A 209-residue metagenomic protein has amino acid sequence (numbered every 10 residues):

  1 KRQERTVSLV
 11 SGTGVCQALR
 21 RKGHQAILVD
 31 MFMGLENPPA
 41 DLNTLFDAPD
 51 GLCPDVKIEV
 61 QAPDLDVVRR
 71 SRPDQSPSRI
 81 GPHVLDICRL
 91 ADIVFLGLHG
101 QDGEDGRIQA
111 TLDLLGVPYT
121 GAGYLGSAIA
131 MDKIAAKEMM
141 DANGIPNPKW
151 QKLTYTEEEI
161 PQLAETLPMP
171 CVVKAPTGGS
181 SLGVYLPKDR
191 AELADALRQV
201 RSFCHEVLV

Functional and structural regions predicted by a protein language model:
K1-L125, I129-A142, T154-Q162: ATP-binding N-terminal substructure of ATP-dependent carboxylate-amine bond-forming enzymes
R21-H24, I145, S202-H205: Generic secondary-structure signature for well-ordered alpha-helical cores
R89, I145, L167: Structured loop/turn residues at beta-strand edges in well-structured enzyme cores
D92, G116, P168, C204-H205: Residue-level detector of structured alpha->beta connecting loops
M139-P146, Q199: Basic phosphate/pyrophosphate-binding loop/patch that engages nucleotide-derived ligands
M140-D141, A164-V184, H205-V209: ATP-grasp fold ATP-binding core
Y185-V209: Conserved ATP-binding module of the ATP-grasp superfamily
